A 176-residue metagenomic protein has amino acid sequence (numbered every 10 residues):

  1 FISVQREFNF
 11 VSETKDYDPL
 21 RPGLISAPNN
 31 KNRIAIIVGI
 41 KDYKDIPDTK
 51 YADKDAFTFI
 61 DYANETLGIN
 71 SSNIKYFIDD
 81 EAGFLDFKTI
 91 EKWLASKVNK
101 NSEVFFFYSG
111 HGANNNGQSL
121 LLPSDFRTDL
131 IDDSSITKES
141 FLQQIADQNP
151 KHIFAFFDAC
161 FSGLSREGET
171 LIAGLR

Functional and structural regions predicted by a protein language model:
F1-R33: Pro/Ala/Gly-rich low-complexity, hydrophilic intrinsically disordered segments
N9-R21, A56, I60-S102: Functional beta-strand-loop-alpha-helix junction segments that form "active/interaction loops" within catalytic
R21-N30, Y51-D53, N64, S71 (+2 more regions): Cysteine-dependent hydrolase recognition
N32, L85-S109, A113-T170: Caspase-like (clan CD) cysteine peptidase catalytic core
N32-P47: Short glycine-rich His-centered loop
K41-D45, A82, F126-D129: A short, flexible beta-alpha/helix-coil linker loop
Y43-F57, D61: Glycine- and acidic-residue-enriched helix-capping/strand-helix junction motifs
L171-R176: Short, intrinsically disordered, charge-balanced linker/junction segments flanking boundaries in proteins
